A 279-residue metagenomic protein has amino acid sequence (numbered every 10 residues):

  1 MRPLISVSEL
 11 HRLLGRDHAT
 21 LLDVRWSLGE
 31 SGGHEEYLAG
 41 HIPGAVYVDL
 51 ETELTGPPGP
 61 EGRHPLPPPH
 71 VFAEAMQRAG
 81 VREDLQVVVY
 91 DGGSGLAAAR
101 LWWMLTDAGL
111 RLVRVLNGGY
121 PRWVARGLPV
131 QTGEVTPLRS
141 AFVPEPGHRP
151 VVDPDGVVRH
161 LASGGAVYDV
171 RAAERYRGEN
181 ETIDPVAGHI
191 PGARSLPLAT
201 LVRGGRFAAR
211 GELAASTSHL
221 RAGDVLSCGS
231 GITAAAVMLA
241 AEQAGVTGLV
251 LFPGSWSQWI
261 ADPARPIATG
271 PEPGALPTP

Functional and structural regions predicted by a protein language model:
M1-P279: Cytosolic catalytic domains that perform sulfur/thiol-centered chemistry
